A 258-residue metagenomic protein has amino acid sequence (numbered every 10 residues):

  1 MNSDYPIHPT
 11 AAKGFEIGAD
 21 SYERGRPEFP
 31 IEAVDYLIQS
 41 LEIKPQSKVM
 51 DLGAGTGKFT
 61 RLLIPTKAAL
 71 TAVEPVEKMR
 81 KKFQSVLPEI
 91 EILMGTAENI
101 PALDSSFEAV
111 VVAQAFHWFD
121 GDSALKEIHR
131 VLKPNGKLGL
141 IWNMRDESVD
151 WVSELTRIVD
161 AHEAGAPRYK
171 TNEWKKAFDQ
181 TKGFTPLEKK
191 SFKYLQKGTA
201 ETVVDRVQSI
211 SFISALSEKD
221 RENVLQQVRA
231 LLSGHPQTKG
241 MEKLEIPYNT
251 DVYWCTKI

Functional and structural regions predicted by a protein language model:
M1-K44, K58: Conserved class I S-adenosyl-L-methionine
I17, S21-Y22, F29, Y36 (+6 more regions): Tryptophan-centric aromatic hotspots in well-structured domains and transmembrane helices
K48-L52, T56-N99: Class I SAM-dependent methyltransferase SAM/SAH-binding core
E98-A109: A short acidic, Gly/Pro-enriched loop at the edge of an enzyme's catalytic core that lines a small-molecule cofactor
V112-A113, G121: A short beta-strand submotif of the Rossmann-like class I SAM-dependent methyltransferase core that lines
F119-E127: A short, conserved alpha-helix within the catalytic core of class I
K126-G198: Conserved catalytic/acceptor-binding region of the Class I
K176-I258: Conserved Class I S-adenosyl-L-methionine
